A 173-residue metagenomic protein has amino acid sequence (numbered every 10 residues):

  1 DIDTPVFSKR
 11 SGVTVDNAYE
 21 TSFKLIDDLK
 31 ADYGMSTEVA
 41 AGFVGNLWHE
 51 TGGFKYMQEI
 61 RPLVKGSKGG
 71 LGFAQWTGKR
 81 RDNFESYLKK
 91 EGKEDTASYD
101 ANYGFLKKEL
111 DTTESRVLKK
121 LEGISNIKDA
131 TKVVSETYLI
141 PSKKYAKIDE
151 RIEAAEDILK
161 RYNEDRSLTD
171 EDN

Functional and structural regions predicted by a protein language model:
D1-P5, R166-N173: Generic secondary-structure boundary/helix-capping signal that prefers small or acidic residues at the starts/ends
D3-D27, D32, T51-N126: Peptidoglycan-targeting cell-wall enzymes and recognition modules
M35-S36, E94, D165: Short coil/loop linkers at secondary-structure junctions
T37-F54, K132-S135: Short, functionally critical alpha-helical segments immediately adjacent to catalytic or ligand/cofactor-binding
A40-V44, G70-F73, Y103, T131: Extracellular structured ligand-interaction cores
E50-T51, L110-E114, Y138, S142 (+1 more regions): A generic secondary-structure signal for well-formed alpha-helical elements
G123-E171: Active-site or metal-binding loop neighborhoods of secreted/extracellular toxin and effector enzymes
